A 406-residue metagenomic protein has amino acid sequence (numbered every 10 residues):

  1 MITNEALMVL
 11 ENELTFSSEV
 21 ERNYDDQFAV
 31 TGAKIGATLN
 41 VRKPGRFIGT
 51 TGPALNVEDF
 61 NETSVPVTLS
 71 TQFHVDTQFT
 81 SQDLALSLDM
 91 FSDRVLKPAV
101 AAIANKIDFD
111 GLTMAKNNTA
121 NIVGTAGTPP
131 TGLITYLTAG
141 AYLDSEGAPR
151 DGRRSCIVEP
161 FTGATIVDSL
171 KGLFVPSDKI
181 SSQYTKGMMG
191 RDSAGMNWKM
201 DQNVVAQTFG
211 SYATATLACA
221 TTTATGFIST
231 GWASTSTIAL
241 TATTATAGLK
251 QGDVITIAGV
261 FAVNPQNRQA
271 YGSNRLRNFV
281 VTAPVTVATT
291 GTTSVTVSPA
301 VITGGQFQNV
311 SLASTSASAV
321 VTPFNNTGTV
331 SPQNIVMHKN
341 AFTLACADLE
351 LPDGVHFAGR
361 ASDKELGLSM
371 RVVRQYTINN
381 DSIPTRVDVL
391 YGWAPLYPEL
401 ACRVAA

Functional and structural regions predicted by a protein language model:
M1-M8, V41, G45, S64-M114 (+2 more regions): Mobile, glycine-rich extracellular loop/lid and propeptide segments that shape or gate substrate/ligand access
M1-V65: N-terminal "assembly arms/tails" that initiate or stabilize quaternary assembly in self-assembling proteins
Y24, F28, G32, G45 (+7 more regions): Solvent-exposed, flexible loop/coil residues
G32-I35, R42-G45, G49, Q82-L84 (+2 more regions): Noncatalytic linker/hinge segments flanking ATPase motor cores
T50-L55, F79, Y397-P398: Short, glycine/acidic-enriched capping/hinge loops at junctions between secondary-structure elements
D89-S92, L96-A406: Core alpha/beta structural scaffold of self-assembling particle/tube/pore-forming proteins
